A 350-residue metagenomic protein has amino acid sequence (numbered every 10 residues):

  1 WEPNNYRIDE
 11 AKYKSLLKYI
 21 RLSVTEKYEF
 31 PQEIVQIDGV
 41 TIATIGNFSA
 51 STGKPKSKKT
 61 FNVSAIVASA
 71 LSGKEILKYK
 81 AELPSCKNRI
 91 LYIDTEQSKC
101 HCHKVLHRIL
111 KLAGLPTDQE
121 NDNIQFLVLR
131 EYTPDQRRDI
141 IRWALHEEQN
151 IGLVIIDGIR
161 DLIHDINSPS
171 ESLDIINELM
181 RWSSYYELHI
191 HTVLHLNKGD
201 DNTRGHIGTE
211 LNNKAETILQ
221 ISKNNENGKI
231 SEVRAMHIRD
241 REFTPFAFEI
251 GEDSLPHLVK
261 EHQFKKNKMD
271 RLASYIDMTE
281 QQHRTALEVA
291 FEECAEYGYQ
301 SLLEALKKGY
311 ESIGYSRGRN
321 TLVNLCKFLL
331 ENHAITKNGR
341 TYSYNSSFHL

Functional and structural regions predicted by a protein language model:
W1, R7, E147-N150, N224-L350: C-terminal regions of RecA-like/P-loop NTPase motor modules
N5-I109, S347-H349: The Walker A/P-loop phosphate-binding site
G46, N88, Q149, Y186-L188 (+1 more regions): Structured loop/turn residues at beta-strand edges in well-structured enzyme cores
A50-S51, K56, S170-L258: Phosphate-binding/switch region of NTP-binding enzymes
A65-I66, H101-I109, I140, D174-E178 (+3 more regions): Alpha-helical scaffold elements adjacent to nucleotide-binding pockets in ATP/GTP-utilizing enzyme cores
S69-K74, I109-L112, L162-D165, W182 (+2 more regions): Conserved, well-folded catalytic cores of nucleic-acid-processing and energy-transducing macromolecular machines
S72, L145-E147, S184: Residue-level signal for alpha-helix termini/capping positions
P84-N167: Conserved inter-motif catalytic segment of the P-loop NTP-binding fold
